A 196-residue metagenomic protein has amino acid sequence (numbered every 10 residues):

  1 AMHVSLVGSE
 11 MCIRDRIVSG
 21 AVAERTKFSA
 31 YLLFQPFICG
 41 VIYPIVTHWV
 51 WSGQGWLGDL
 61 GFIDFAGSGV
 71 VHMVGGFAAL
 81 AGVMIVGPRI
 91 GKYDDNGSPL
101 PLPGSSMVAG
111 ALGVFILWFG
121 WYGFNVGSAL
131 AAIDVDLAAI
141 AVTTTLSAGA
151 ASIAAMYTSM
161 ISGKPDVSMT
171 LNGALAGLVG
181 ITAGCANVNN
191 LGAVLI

Functional and structural regions predicted by a protein language model:
M2-G8, I13: Single conserved hydrophobic/aromatic residue that forms the stacking wall/gate of nucleotide- or nucleobase-binding
S9-E10, V70-M73, D136-G149, N189-I196: Structural signature of hydrophobic alpha-helical transmembrane segments
R14-S19, V74-S98, F119, G123-L130 (+2 more regions): Juxtamembrane interface elements at the cytosolic ends of transmembrane helices in multi-pass membrane proteins
V18, V46-Q54, R89-I90, Y122-V135 (+2 more regions): Transmembrane helix-loop junctions in multi-pass membrane proteins
K27-F37, G104-V108, P165-L175, L195: Cytoplasmic-side transmembrane-helix entry/capping segments in multi-pass membrane proteins
F34-P44, G110-L117, N172-C185: Small-residue-rich segments of transmembrane alpha-helices in multi-pass membrane proteins, especially helix faces
F37-W56, A81-G91: Hydrophobic alpha-helical segments and their helix-loop junctions in multi-pass secondary transporters
K92-A151: Core mid-bundle transmembrane helix pairs that form the ion/substrate translocation pathway in diverse multi-pass
